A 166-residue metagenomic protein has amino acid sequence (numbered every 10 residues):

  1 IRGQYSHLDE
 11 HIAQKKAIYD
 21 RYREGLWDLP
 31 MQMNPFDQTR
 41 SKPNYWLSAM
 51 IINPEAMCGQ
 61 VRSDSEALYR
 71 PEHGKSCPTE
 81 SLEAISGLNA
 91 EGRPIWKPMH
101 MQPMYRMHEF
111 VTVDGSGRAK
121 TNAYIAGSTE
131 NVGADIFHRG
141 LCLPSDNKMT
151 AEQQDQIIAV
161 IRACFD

Functional and structural regions predicted by a protein language model:
I1-D166: PLP-dependent aminotransferase class I/II
